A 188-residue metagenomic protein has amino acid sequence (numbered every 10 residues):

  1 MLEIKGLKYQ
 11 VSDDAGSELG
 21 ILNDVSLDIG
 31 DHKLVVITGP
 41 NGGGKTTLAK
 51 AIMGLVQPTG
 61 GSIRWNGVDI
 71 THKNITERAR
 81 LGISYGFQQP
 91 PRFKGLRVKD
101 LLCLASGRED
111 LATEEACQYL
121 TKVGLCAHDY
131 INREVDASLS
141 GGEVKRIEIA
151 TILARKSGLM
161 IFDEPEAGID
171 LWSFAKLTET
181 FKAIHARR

Functional and structural regions predicted by a protein language model:
L2, G20-D24: Conserved structural motif at the start of ABC-family nucleotide-binding domains
T38-P40: The feature captures the beta-strand-to-loop junction immediately N-terminal to the Walker
M53: Helix-to-loop junction immediately C-terminal to a conserved catalytic motif
G61-V68, L81, E115: Conserved ABC transporter NBD signature motif
D69-S84: ABC ATPase NBD coupling module
Q89, G95-A112: Q-loop/switch helix immediately C-terminal to the Walker
I152-L153: ABC ATPase C-loop
E164-P165, W172: Walker B catalytic motif
